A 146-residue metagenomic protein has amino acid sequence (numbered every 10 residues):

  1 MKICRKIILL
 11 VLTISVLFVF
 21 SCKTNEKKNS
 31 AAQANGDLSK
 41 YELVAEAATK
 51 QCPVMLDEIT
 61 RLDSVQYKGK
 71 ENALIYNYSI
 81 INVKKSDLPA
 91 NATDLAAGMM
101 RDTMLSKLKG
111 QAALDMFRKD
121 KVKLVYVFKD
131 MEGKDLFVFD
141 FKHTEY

Functional and structural regions predicted by a protein language model:
M1-L9: Bacterial N-terminal signal peptides that target proteins for export
F18-S21: C-terminal motif of bacterial Sec signal peptides marking the signal peptidase cleavage site
K23-E26: Bacterial signal peptide processing site
A31-Q51: Post-signal peptide N-terminal segment of mature Sec-exported envelope proteins
L56-N82: Short edge beta-strands and adjacent turn/loop segments
S86-L114: Short, non-transmembrane amphipathic alpha-helical segments
M104-L136: A short amphipathic beta-strand at an alpha->beta junction
G133-Y146: Short, low-complexity, Pro/Ser/Thr/Gly-rich segments in the mature regions of secreted, periplasmic
